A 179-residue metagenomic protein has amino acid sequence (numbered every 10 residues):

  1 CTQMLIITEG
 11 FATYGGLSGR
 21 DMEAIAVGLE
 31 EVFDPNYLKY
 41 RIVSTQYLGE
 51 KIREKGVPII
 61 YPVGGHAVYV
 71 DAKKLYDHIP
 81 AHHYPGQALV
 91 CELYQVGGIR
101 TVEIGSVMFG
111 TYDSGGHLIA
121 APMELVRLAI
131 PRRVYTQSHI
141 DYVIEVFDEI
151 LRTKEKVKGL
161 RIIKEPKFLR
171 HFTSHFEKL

Functional and structural regions predicted by a protein language model:
C1-G86, C91: Active-site C-terminal subdomain of aminotransferase-like
V32, V96, M108-L179: PLP-dependent enzyme catalytic core of the Aspartate aminotransferase-like
Y47, K51-K55, A88-I99, I144-K154: Generic non-transmembrane alpha-helical segments
V63-A67, A88-V90, V96-I99, P122-R127: Active-site lining segments that contact anionic ligands and/or coordinate catalytic metals
